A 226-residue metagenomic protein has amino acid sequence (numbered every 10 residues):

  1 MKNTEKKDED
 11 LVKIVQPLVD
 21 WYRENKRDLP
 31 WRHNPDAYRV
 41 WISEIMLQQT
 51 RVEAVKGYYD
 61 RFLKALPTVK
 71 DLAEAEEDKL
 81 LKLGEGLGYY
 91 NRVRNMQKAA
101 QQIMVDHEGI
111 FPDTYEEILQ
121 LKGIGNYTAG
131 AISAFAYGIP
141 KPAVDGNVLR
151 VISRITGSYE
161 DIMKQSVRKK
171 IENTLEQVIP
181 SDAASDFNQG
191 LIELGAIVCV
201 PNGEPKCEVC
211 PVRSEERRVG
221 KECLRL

Functional and structural regions predicted by a protein language model:
K2-V12, Q16-P17, W21-E208, V212-E215: Catalytic cores of DNA base-excision repair glycosylases
E216-L226: Conserved small/polar residues in nucleotide/adenosyl-binding loops
